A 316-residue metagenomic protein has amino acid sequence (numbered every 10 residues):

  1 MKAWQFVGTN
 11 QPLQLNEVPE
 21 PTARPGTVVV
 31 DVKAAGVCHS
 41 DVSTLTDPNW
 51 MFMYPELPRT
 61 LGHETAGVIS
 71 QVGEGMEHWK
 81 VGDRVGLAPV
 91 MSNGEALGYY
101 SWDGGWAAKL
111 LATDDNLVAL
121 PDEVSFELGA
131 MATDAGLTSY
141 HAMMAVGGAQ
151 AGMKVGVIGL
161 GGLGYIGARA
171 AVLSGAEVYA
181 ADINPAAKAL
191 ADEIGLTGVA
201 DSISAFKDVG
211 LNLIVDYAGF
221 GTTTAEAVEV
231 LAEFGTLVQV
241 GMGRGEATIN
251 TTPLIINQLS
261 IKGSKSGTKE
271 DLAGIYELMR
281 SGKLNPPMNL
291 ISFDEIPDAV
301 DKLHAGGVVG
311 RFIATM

Functional and structural regions predicted by a protein language model:
M1, G152-M153, G235, L259: Nucleotide donor/acceptor-binding cores
P19-A35, N49-M91, P121-V124: Glycine-rich beta-strand-centered segment in the early N-terminal region that forms part of a ligand/cofactor-binding
D31, A225, L272-M316: C-terminal hydrophobic helical "lid"/dimerization subdomain of Rossmann-like NAD(P)H-dependent oxidoreductases
Y54, H78, P89-I158: NAD(P)H dinucleotide-binding glycine-rich loop of Rossmann-like/cofactor-binding domains, especially the beta1-alpha1
E64-A66, D83-R84, K109, K154 (+2 more regions): Residue-level marker of beta-strand positions
R84, V124-I203: Mid-domain Rossmann-like dinucleotide-binding core that forms the NAD(H)/NADP(H) cofactor-binding site
G147, Y179, P185, A189-S260: Glycine-rich cofactor phosphate-binding loops and adjacent beta1-alpha1 units of small-molecule cofactor enzyme domains
T236-V238, T248-N289: Rossmann-fold dehydrogenase core element
